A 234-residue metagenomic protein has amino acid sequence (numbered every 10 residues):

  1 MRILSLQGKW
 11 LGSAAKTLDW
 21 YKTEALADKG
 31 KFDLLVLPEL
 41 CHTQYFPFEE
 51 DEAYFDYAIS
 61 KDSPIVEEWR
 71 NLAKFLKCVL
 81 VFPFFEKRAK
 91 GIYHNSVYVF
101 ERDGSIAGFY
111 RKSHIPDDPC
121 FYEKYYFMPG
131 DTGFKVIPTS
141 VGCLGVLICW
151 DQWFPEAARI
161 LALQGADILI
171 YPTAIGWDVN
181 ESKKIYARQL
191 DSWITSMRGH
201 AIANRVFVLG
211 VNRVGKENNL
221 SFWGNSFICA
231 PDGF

Functional and structural regions predicted by a protein language model:
M1-K9: Short beta-strand segments enriched in small/hydrophobic residues
I3, L26-A53, A73, L80-V81 (+4 more regions): Active-site beta-strand/loop signature of hydrolases that rely on acidic residues for catalysis
L4, Y98-F100, F227: Conserved hydrophobic/aromatic positions in well-ordered beta-strands
K16-A25, F154-R159: Short, acidic/polar
E50-D62: A charged helix-plus-loop insertion that forms the helical arch/lid used to bind and gate nucleic-acid substrates
I59-K61, R88-E181, I185-S196: Active-site catalytic loop in hydrolytic enzyme cores
K61-V81, Q152-F234: CN hydrolase (nitrilase-like) catalytic-core segments centered on the catalytic cysteine and neighboring Lys/Glu
K87-A89, G215-K216: Short glycine/acidic-enriched loop and turn motifs that connect beta-strands
